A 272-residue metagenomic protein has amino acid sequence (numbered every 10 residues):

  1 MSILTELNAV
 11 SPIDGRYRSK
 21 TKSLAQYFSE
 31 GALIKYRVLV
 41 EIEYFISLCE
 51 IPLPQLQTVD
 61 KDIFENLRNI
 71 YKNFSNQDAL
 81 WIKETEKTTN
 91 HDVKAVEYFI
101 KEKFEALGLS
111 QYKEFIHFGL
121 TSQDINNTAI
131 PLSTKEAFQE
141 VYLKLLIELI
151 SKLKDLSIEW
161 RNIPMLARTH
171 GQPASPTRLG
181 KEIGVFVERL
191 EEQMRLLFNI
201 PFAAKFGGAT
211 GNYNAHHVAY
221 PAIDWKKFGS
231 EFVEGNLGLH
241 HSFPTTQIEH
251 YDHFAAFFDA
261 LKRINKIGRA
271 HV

Functional and structural regions predicted by a protein language model:
S2-Y213, Y220-E231: A helix-coil-helix interface module used to build multimeric assemblies and to scaffold catalytic/cofactor sites
D14-R16, G229-T246: Acidic-glycine-rich active-site phosphate/pyrophosphate-binding loop
G184, F258-N265: Active-site-proximal helix/loop microenvironment of the serine DD-peptidase/beta-lactamase transpeptidase fold
L239-L261: Amphipathic, heptad-repeat alpha-helical segments used for oligomerization and assembly
A270-V272: Conserved small/polar residues in nucleotide/adenosyl-binding loops
